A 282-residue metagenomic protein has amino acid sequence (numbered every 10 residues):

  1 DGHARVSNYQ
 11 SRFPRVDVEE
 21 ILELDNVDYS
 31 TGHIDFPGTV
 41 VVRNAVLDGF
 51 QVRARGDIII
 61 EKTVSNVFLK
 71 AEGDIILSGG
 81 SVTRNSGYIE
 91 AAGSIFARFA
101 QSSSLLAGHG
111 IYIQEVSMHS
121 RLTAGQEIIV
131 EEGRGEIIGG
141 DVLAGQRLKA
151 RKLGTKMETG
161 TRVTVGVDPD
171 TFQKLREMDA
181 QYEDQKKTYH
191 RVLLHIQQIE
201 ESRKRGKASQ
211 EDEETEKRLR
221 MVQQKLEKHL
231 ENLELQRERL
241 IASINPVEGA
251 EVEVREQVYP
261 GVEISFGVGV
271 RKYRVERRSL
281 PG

Functional and structural regions predicted by a protein language model:
D1-G108, I113, D141, R151-K152 (+1 more regions): Charge-rich, low-hydrophobicity low-complexity segments
I111-Q114, E127-I137, K149-R151: Hydrophobic alpha-helical bundle architecture
T123-G125: Conserved short secondary-structure elements within globular domains
G145: Extracellular/lumenal glycan-associated surfaces
